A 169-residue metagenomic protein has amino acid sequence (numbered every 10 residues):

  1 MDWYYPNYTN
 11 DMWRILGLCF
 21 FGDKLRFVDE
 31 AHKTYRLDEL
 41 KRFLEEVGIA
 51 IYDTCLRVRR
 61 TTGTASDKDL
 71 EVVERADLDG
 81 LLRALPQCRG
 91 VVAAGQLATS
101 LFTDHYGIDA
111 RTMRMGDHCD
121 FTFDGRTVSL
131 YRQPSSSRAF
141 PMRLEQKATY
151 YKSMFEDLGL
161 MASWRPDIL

Functional and structural regions predicted by a protein language model:
D2-L70: Short, surface-exposed acidic-centric catalytic microdomains
P6-Y8, I15, T62-D79, Y106-L169: C-terminal capping/extension of enzyme domains
F20, H105-Y106: Active-site catalytic pocket residues across diverse enzymes, especially alpha/beta-hydrolases
F20, K24, P86, G159-A162: Secondary-structure transition/hinge residues
K24-L25, R89-G90, A110: Secondary-structure boundary/capping signal
R42-L44, A84, F123: Generic structural signal for beta-strand residues in well-ordered domains
E46-H105: Internal catalytic-core helix/loop-beta-alpha segment that presents or stabilizes conserved functional determinants
